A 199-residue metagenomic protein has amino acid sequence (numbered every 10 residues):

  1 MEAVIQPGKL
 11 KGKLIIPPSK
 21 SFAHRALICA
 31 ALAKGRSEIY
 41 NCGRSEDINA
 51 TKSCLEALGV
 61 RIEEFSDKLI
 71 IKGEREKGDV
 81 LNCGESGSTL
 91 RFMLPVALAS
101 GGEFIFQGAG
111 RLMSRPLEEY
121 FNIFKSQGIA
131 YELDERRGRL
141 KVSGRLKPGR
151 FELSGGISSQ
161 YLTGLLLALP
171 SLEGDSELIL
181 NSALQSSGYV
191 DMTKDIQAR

Functional and structural regions predicted by a protein language model:
M1-R199: Structural preference for solvent-exposed beta-strand-turn elements and adjacent flexible terminal/loop segments within
